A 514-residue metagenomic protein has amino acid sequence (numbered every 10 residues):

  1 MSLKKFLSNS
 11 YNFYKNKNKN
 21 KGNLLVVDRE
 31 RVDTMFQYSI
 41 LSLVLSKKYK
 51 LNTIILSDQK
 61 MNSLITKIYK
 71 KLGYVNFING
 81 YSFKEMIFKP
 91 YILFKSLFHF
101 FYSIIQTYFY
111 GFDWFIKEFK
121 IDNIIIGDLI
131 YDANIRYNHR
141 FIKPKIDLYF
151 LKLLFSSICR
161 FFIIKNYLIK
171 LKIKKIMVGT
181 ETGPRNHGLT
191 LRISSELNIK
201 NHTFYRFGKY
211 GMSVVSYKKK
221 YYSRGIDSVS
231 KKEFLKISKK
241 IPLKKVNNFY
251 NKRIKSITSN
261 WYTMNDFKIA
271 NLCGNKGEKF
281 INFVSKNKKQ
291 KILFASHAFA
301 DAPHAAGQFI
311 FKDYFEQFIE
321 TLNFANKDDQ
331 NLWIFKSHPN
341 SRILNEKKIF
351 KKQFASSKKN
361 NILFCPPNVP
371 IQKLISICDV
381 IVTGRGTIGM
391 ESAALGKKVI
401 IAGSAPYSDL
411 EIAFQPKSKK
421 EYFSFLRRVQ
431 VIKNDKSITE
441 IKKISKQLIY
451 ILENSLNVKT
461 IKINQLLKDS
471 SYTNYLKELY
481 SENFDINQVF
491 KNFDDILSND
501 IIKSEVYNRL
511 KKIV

Functional and structural regions predicted by a protein language model:
M1-R29, V44, K48-I158, R206-L272 (+1 more regions): Conserved N-terminal ligand/cofactor-binding loop architecture of enzyme catalytic domains
D28-Y38, D301-A306: A short, glycine/small-residue-rich beta-strand->loop->alpha-helix junction that serves as a flexible
V32-Y49, L191-R192, D313-N326: Histidine-anchored nucleotide/phosphate-binding helix
S156-I169, S285-N287, D313, N331 (+1 more regions): Donor nucleotide-activated moiety binding/catalytic core segment of transferases that use nucleotide-activated donors
I163-Y217: Conserved nucleotide-sugar donor-interacting segment of glycosyltransferase catalytic cores, predominantly GT-B
T182, N186, L191, M212 (+1 more regions): A donor-sugar binding/catalytic signature common to diverse glycosyltransferases and related nucleotide-sugar
V215-S216, Y222, T387-L456: Catalytic binding pocket for nucleotide-activated donors in carbohydrate/polymer assembly enzymes
K255-Q353: Conserved catalytic-core segment of nucleotide-activated headgroup transferases in glycan assembly
